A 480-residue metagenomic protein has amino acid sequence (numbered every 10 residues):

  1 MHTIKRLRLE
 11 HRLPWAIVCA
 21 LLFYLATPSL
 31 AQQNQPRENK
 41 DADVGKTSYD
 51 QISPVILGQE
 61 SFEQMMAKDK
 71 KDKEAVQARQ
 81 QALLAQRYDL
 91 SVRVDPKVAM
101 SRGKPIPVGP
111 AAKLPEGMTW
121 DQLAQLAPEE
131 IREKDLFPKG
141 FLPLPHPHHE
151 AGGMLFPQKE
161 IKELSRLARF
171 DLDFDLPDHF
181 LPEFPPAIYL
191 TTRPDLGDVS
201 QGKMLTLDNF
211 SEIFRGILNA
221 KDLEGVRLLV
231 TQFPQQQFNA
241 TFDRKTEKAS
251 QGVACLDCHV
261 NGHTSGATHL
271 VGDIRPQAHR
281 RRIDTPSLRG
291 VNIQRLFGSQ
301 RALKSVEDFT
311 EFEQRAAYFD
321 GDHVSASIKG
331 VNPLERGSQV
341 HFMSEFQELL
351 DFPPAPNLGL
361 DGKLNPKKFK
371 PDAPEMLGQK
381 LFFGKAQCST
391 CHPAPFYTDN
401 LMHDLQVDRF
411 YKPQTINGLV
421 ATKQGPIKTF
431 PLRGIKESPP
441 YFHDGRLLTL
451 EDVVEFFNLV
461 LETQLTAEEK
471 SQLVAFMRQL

Functional and structural regions predicted by a protein language model:
M1-H11: N-terminal secretory signal peptides that target proteins for export/translocation
E10-R12, A16, P413: General helical structural elements
W15-P28: Bacterial N-terminal signal peptides
Q32-L480: Periplasmic c-type cytochrome electron-transfer domains
